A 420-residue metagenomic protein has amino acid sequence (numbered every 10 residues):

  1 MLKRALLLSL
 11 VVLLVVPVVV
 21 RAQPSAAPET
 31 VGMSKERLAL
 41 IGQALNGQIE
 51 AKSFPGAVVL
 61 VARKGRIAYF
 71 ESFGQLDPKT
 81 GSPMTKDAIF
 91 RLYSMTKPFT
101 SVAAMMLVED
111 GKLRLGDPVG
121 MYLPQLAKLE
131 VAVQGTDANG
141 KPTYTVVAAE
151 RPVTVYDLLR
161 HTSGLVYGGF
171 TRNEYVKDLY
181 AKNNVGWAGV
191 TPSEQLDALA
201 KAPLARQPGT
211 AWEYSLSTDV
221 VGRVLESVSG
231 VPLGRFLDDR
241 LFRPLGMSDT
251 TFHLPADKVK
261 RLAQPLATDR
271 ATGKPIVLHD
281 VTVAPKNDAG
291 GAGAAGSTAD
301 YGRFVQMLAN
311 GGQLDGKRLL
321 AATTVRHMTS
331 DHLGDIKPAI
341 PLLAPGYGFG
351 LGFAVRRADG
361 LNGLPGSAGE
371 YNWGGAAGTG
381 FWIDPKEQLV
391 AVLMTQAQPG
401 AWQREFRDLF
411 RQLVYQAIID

Functional and structural regions predicted by a protein language model:
M1-L8: Bacterial N-terminal signal peptides that target proteins for export
L8-P17: Bacterial N-terminal signal peptides
V20-P24: Boundary at the C-terminal end of the N-terminal hydrophobic targeting segment
E29-L92, K112-R114, K128-D137, V277 (+1 more regions): Short, conserved catalytic-motif segment at the N-terminal edge
A39-N46, V59, G65, F90-Y122 (+5 more regions): Active-site SXXK
D77, P124-A368: Short, surface-exposed loop or secondary-structure junction motifs that flank catalytic or metal-binding residues
G380-W382, Q388-A397: Short, well-ordered beta-strand elements
Q398-D420: Generic C-terminus detector
